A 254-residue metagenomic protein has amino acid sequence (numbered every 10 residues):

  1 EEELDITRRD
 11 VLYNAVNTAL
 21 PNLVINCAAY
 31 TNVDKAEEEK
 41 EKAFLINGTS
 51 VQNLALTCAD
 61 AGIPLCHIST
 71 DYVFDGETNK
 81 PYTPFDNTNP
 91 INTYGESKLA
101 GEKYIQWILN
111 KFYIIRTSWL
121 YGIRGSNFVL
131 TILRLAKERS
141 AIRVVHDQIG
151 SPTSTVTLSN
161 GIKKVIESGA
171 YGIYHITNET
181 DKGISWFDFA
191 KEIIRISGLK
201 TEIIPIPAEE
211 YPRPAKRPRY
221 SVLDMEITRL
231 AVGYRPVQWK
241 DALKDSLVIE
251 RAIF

Functional and structural regions predicted by a protein language model:
I6-I46: NAD(P)H-binding glycine-rich loop region in Rossmannoid oxidoreductase-like domains and their noncatalytic homologs
A19, D60-A61, I108, S197: Helix C-cap/helix->beta junction micro-motif
V24-A28, L65-T70, D75, I115-T117: SDR active-site strand-loop-helix element
E38, L45, S50-N53, D60 (+2 more regions): Catalytic helix-loop patch of NAD(P)-dependent Rossmann-fold dehydrogenases
K103-G150, V156-T157, K163: NAD(P)-dependent short-chain dehydrogenase/reductase
V144-I149, Y174-G183, A231: Glycine-rich Rossmann NAD(P)(H)-binding loop
G161-I162, S168-P214, R219, F254: Mid/C-terminal beta-alpha module of Rossmann-like enzyme folds, strongest in SDR-family dehydrogenases/epimerases
W239-F254: Amphipathic terminal alpha-helices
